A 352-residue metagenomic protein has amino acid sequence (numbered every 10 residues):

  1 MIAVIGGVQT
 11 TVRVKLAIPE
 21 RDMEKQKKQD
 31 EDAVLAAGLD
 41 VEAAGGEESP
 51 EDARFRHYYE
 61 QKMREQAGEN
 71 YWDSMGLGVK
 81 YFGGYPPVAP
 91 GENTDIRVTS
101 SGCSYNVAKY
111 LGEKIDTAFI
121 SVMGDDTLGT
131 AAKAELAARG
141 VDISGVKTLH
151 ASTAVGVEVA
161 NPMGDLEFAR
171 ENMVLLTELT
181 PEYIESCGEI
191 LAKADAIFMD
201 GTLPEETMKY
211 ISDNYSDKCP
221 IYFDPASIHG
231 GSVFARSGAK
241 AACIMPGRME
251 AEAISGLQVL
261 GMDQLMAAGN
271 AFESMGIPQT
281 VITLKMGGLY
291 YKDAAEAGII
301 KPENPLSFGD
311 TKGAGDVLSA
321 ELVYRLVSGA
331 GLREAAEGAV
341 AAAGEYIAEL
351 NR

Functional and structural regions predicted by a protein language model:
M1, D195-A196, C243: Structural motif
M1-I120, T127-A131, F308: Glycine-rich phosphate/adenosyl-contacting loop at the front of the ribokinase-like
L111, G247, G315: Short, conserved phosphate/pyrophosphate- and ester-handling motifs at nucleotide-, phospho-/glycolipid
A137-A151: A glycine-rich helix N-cap at a beta->alpha junction
T148, E158-A196, G201: Conserved phosphate-binding/catalytic loop of the ribokinase/pfkB sugar-kinase fold
L176-C187, E206, D224-S232: Active-site glycine-rich loop that binds ribose-phosphate moieties when present
S216-A297: Conserved phosphate/ATP/ADP-binding segment of small-molecule kinases
M275, E303-R352: Conserved post-catalytic alpha-helical subdomain immediately downstream of the catalytic base and nucleotide-binding
